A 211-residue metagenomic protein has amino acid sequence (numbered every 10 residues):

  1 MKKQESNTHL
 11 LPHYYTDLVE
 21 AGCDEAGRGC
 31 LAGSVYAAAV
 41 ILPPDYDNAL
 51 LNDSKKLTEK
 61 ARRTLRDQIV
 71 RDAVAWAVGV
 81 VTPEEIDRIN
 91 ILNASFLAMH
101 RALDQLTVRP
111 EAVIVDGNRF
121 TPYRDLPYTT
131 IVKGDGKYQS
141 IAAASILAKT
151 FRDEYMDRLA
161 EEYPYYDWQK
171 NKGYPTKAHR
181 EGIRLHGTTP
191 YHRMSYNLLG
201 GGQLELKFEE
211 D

Functional and structural regions predicted by a protein language model:
M1-D211: RNase H-like, Mg2+-dependent phosphodiesterase core, and more generally RNA phosphate-backbone-engaging helix-loop
